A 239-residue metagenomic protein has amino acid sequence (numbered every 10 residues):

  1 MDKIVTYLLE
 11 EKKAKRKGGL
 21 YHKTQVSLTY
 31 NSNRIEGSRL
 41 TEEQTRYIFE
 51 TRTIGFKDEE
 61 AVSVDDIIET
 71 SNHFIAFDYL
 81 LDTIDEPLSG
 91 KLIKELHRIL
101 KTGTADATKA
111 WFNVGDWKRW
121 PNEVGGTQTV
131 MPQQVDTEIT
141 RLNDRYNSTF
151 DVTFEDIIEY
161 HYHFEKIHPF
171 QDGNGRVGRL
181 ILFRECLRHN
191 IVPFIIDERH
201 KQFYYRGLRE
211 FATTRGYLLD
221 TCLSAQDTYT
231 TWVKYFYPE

Functional and structural regions predicted by a protein language model:
M1-E239: FIC/Doc superfamily catalytic core
